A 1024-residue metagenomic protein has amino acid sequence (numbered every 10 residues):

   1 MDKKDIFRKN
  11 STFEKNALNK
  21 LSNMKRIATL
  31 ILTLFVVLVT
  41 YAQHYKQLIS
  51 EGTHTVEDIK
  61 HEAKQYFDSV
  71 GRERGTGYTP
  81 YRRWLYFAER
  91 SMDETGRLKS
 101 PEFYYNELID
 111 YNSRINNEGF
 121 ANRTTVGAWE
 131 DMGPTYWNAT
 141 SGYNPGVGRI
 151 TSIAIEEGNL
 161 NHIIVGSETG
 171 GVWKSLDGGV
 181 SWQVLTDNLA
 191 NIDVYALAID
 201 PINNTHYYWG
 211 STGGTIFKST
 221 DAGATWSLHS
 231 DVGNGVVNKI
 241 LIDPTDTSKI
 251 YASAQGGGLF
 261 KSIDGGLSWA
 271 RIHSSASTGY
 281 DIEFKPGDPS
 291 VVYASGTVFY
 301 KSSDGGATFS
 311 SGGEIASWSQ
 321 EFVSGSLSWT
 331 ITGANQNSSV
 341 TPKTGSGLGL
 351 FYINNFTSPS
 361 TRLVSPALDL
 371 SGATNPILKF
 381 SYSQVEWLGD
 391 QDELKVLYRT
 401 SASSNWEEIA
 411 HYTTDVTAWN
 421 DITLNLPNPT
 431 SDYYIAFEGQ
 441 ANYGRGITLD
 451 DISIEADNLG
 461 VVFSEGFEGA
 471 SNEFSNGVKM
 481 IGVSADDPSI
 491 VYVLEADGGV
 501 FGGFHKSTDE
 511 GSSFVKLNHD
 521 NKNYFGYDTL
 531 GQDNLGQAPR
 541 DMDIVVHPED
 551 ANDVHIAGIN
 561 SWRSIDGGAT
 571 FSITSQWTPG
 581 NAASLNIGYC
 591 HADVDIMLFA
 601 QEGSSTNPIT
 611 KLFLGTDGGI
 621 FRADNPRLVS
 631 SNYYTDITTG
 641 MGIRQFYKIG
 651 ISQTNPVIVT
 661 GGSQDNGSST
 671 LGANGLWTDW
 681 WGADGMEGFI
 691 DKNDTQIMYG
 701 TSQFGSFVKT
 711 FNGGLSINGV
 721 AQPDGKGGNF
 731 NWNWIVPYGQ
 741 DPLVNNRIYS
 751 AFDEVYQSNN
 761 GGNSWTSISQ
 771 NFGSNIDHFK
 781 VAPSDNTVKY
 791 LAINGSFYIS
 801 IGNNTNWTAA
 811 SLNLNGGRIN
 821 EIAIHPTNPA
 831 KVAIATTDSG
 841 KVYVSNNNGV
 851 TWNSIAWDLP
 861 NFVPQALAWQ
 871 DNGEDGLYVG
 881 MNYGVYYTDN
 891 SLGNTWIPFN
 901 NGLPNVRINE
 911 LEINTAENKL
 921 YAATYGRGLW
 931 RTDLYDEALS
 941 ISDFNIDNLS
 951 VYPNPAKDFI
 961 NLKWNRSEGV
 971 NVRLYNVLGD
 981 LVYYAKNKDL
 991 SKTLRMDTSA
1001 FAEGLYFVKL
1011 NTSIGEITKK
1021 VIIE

Functional and structural regions predicted by a protein language model:
M1-K20, L38, D943-Y952, A956-E1024: C-terminal outer-membrane/trafficking sorting elements
S50-G312, S475-D936: Beta-propeller blade termini and top-face loops
G313-P359, V461-F474: Extracellular glycan-recognition surfaces and repeat-rich motifs
W318-S319, T357-S360, D457-G460, G466 (+2 more regions): Residue-level detector of functionally pivotal "anchor" positions at catalytic/ligand-binding pockets or at interdomain
N355-G372, N420-D421: Short beta-strands within extracellular/lumenal beta-sheet-rich domains
P359-T361, Q440-E455: Extracellular carbohydrate recognition
S371-T374, S383-Q391, Y443-G444: Extended, low-complexity, turn-rich repeat/linker tracts enriched in Gly/Pro/Ser/Thr and Asp/Glu that occur
N405-P429: Extracellular carbohydrate recognition and processing domains and analogous Trp-centered ligand-binding platforms
